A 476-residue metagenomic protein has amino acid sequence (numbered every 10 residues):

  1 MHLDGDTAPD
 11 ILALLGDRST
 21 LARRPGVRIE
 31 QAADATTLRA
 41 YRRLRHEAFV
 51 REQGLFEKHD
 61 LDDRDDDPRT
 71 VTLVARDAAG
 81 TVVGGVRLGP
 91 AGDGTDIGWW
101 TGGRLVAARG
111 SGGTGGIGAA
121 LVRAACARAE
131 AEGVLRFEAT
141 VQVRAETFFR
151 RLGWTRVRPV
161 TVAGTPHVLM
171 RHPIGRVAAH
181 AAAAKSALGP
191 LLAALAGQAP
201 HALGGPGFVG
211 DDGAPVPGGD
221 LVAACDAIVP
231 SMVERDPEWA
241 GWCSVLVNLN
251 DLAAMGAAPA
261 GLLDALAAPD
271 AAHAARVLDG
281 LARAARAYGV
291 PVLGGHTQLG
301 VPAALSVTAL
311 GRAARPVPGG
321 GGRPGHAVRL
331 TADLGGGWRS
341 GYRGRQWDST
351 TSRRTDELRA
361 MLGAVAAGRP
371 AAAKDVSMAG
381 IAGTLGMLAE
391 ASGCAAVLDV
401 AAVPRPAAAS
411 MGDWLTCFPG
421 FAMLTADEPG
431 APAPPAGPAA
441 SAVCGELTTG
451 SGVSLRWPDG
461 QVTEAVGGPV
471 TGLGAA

Functional and structural regions predicted by a protein language model:
H2-D62, V74-D77, T81: Short amphipathic alpha-helix that is part of the acyltransferase structural core
V74, G80-D93, G98-V106: Conserved beta-strand in the GNAT
A107, G113-A127: Conserved acetyl-CoA-binding loop-helix of GNAT-fold acetyltransferases
R128-R144: Conserved GNAT acetyl-CoA-binding A-motif
T165, P173-A179, G261-Y342, E446: Glycine-rich anion-binding loops of enzyme active sites
R171-V233, G289-L293, G420-A422, T463-A476: Extreme N-terminal cap/leader segments of soluble proteins
R354-G420: Active-site-proximal betaalpha loop/short-helix elements that scaffold phosphoryl/nucleotidyl transfer chemistry
G437-A476: Acidic, Ser/Thr/Pro-rich beta/coil linker or hinge segments at domain junctions
